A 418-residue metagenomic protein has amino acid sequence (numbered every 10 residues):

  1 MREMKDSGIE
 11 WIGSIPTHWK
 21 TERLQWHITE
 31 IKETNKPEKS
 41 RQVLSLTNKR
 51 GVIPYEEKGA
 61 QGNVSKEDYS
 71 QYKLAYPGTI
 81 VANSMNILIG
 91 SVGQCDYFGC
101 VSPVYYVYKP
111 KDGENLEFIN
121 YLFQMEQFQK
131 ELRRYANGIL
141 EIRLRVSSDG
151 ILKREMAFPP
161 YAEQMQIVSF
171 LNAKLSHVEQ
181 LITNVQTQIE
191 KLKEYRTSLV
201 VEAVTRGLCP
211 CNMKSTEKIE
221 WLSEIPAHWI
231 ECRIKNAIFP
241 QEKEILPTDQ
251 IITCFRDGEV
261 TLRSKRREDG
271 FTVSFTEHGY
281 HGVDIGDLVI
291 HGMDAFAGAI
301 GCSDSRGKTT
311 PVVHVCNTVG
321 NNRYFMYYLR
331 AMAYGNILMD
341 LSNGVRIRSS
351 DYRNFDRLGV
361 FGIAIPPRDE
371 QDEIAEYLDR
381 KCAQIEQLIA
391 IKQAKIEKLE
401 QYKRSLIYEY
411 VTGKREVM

Functional and structural regions predicted by a protein language model:
M1-G13, T17-T21, P159-N212, I365-M418: Amphipathic alpha-helical coiled-coil/heptad-repeat segments
R2-K36, Y161, M165, T216-L246 (+1 more regions): Non-catalytic DNA-recognition/assembly elements of restriction-modification systems
M4, T29-E67, K235-S274: DNA target-recognition patches
M4-S7, M85, G99-Y106, I139-M165 (+3 more regions): A short glycine-rich beta-alpha junction/loop motif
I12-T21, Y106-L116, G150-N172, E224-E231 (+2 more regions): Proline-centric
K36-T47, L74, V92-P103, D112-G113 (+5 more regions): Short, surface-exposed loop/turn microsegments at beta-strand edges and helix-strand junctions
Y76-T79, D287: Structural motif
N86-G90, D294-G298: Short, charged beta-turn/beta-strand-edge "cap" motif at the junction between a beta-strand and an adjacent loop
